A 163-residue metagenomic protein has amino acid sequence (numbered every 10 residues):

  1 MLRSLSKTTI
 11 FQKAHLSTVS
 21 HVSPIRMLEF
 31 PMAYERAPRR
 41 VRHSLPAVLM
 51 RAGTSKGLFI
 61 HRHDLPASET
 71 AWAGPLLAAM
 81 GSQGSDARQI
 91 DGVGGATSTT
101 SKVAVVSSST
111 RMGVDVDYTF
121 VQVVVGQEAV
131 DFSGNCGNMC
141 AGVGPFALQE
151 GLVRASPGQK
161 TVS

Functional and structural regions predicted by a protein language model:
M1-A33: N-terminal mitochondrial targeting presequence
L16, L28-S163: A glycine-rich beta-to-alpha transition motif near the start of alpha/beta enzyme domains, typified by
